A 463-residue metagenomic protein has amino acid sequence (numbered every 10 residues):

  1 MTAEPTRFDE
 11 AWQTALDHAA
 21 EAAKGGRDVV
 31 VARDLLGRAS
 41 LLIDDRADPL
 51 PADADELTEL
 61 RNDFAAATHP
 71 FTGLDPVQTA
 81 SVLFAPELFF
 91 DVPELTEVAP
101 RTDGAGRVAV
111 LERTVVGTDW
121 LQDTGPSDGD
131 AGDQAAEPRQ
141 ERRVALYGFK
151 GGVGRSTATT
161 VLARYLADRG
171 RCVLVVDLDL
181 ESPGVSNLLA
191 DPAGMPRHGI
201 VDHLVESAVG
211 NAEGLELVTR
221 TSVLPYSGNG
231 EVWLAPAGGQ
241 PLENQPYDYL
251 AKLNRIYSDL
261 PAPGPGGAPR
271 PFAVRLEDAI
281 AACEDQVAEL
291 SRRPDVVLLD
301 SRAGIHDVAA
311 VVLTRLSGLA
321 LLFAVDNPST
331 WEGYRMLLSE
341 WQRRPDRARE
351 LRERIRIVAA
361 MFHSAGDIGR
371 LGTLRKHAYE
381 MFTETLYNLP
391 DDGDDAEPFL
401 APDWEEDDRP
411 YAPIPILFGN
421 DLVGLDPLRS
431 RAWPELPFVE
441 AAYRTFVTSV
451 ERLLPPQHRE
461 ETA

Functional and structural regions predicted by a protein language model:
T2-G125, R343-A463: C-terminal lobe/tail of nucleotide-utilizing enzymes
F8, G154-R155, P265-A279, S329-G333 (+1 more regions): Phosphate/oxyanion-binding active-site loops and adjacent basic polyanion-contact surfaces
E10, A54, T58, R169 (+1 more regions): Conserved catalytic-core segment of NTP-binding enzymes
R139-S182: Walker A/P-loop phosphate-binding motif and the immediately C-terminal alpha-helix
V144-L146, L234-P236, V296-D300, R354-M361 (+1 more regions): Extended hydrophobic secondary-structure segments that form protein cores and membrane-embedded regions
V161, Y165, N187-L188, V311: Active-site signature of alpha/beta-hydrolase-fold catalytic machinery across serine- and Asp/Cys-nucleophile hydrolases
L180-E289, L428: P-loop/Walker-type NTP enzyme "switch/lid" segment
